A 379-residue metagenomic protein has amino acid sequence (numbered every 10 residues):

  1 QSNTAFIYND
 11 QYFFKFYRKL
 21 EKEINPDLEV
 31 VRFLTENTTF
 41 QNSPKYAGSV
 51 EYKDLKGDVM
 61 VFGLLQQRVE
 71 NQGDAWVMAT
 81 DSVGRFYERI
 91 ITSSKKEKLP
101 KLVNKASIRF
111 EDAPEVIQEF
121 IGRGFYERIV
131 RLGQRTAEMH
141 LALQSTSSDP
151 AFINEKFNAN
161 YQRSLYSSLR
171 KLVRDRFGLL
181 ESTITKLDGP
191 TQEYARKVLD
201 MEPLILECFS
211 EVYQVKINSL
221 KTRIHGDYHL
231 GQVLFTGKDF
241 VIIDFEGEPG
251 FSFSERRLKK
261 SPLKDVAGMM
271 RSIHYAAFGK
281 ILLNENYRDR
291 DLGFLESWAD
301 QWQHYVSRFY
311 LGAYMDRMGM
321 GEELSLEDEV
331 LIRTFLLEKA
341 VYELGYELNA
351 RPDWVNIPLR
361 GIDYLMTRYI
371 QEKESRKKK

Functional and structural regions predicted by a protein language model:
Q1-T185, L230, T236-G321, S325: Conserved ATP-binding subdomain of kinase catalytic cores across diverse folds
E23, I217, E329: Residue-level marker of regulatory loop/turn positions in helix-turn-helix DNA-binding domains and in histidine
A151-R170, Q192-A195, S325-L336, G361-L365 (+1 more regions): Charge-rich, acidic-biased intrinsically disordered regions
Y166-V173, V198-I205, S307, V341 (+1 more regions): Short amphipathic alpha-helical coiled-coil/interface segments
R176-T222: An alpha-helical support segment within catalytic cores of ATP-dependent transferases
E207, F235, R271, Y275 (+2 more regions): Active-site micro-motifs of SAM-dependent methyltransferase domains
D227: Conserved catalytic-loop position in the HRD/HxD motif
D300-M320, L331-K379: ATP/Mg2+ or Mg2+-diphosphate-binding catalytic cores that bind nucleotide phosphates or diphosphates via glycine-rich
